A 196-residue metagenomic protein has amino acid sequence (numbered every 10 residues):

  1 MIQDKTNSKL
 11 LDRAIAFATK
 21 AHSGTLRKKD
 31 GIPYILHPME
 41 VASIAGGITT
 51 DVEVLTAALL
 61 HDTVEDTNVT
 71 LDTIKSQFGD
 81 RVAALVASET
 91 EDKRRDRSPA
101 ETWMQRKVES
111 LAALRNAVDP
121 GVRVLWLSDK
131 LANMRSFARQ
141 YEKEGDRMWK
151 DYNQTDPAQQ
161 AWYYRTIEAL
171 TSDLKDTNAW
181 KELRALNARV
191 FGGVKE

Functional and structural regions predicted by a protein language model:
M1-E196: Active-site helical microenvironments for divalent-metal-assisted chemistry
